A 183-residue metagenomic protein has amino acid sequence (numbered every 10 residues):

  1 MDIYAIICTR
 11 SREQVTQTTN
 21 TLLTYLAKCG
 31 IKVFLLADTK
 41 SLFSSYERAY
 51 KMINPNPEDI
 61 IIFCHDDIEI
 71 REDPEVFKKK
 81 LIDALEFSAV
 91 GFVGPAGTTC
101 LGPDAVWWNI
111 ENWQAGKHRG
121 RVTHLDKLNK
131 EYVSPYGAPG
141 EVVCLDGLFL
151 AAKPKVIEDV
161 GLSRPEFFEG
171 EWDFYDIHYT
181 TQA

Functional and structural regions predicted by a protein language model:
D2-I7, K32-F34: Hydrophobic targeting segments
S11-A27: Short, well-formed alpha-helical segments that are part of the catalytic scaffolds of diverse glycosyltransferases
D38-Y46, Y50, I70, E171-D173: A short, glycine-/small-residue-rich helix N-cap motif at loop->alpha-helix starts within glycosyltransferase
T39, D73-G116: Conserved donor NDP-sugar-binding/catalytic core segment of glycosyltransferases
E47-I60: Active-site nucleotide-sugar/metal-binding loop of Leloir-type enzymes
E58-R71: Short beta-strand-to-loop acidic/aromatic patch adjacent to the donor-nucleotide binding site
K78, P135-G137, V143-V160, F167-A183: A short, conserved alpha-helix in the catalytic core of glycosyltransferases
W113-V142: Short, flexible, basic/aromatic active-site loop/helix in glycosyltransferases
